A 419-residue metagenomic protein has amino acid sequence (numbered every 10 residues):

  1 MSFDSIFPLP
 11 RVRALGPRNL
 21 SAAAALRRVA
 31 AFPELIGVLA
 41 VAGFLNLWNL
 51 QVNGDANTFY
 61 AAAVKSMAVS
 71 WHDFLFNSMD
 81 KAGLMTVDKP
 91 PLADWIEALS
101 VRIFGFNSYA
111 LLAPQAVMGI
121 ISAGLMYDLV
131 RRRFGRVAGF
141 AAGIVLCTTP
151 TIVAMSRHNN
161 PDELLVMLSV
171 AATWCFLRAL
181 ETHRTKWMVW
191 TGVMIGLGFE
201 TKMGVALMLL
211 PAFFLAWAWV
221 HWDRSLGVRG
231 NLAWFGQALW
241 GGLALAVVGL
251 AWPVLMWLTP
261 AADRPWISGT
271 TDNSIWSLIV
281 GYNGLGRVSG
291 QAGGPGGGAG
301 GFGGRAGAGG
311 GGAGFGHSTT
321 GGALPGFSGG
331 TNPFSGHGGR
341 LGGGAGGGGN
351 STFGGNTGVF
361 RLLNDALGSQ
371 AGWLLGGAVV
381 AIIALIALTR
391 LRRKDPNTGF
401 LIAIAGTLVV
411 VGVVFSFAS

Functional and structural regions predicted by a protein language model:
M1-A292, F302-S419: Membrane-integral, polyisoprenol-dependent glycosyltransferases of the GT-C/oligosaccharyltransferase superfamily
